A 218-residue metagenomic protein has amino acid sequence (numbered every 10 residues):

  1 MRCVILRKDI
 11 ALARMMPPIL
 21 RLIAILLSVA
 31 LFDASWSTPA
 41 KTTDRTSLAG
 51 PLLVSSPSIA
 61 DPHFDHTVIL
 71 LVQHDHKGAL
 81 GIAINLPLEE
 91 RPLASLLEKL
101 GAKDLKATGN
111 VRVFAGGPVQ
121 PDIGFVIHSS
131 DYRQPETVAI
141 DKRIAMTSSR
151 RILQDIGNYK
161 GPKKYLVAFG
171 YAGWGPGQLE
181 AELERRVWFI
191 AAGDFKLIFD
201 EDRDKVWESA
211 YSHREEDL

Functional and structural regions predicted by a protein language model:
L6-I23: Bacterial N-terminal signal peptides that target proteins for export
R21-D33: Bacterial N-terminal signal peptides
W36-L218: A short aromatic-anchored loop/beta-hairpin motif
